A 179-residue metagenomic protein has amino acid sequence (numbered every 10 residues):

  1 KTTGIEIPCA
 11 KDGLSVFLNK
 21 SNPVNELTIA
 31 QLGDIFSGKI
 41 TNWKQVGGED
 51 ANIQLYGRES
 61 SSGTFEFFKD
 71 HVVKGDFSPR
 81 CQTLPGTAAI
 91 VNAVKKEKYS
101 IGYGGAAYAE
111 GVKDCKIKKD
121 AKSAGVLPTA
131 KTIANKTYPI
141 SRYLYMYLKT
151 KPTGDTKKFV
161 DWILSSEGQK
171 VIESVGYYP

Functional and structural regions predicted by a protein language model:
K1-P179: Exported/periplasmic ABC-transporter solute-binding proteins
